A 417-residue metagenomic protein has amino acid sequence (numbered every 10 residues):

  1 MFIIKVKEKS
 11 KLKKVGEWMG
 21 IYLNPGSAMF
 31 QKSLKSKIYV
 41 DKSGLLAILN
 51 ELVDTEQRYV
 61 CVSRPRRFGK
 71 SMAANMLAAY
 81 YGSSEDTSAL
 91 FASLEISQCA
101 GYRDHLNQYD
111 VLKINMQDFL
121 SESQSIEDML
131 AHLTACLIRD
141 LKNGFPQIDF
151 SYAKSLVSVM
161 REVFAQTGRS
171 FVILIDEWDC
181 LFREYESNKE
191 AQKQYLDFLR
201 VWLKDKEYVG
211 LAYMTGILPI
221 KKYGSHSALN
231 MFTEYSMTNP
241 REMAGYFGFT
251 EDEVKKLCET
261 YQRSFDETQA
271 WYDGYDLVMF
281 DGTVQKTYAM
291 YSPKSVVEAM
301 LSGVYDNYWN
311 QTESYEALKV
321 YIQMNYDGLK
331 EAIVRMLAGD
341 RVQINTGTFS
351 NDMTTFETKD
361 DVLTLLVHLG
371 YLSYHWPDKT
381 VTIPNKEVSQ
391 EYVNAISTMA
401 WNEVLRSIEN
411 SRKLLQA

Functional and structural regions predicted by a protein language model:
F2-A417: Phosphate-binding site recognition
